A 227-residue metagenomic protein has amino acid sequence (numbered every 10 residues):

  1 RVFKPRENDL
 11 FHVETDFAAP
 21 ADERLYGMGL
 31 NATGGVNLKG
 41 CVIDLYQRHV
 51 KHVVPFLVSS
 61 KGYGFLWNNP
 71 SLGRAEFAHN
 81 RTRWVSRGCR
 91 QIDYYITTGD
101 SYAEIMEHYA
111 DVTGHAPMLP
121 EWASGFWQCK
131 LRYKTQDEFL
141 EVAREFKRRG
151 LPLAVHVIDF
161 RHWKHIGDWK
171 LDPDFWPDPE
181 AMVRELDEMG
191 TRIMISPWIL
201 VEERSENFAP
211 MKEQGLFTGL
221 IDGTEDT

Functional and structural regions predicted by a protein language model:
R1-E121, K130-R132, Q136, A143-R148: Catalytic and substrate-binding clefts that recognize carbohydrates or anionic sugar/phosphate headgroups
P117-T227: Aromatic-lined carbohydrate-binding/catalytic grooves of carbohydrate-active enzymes
